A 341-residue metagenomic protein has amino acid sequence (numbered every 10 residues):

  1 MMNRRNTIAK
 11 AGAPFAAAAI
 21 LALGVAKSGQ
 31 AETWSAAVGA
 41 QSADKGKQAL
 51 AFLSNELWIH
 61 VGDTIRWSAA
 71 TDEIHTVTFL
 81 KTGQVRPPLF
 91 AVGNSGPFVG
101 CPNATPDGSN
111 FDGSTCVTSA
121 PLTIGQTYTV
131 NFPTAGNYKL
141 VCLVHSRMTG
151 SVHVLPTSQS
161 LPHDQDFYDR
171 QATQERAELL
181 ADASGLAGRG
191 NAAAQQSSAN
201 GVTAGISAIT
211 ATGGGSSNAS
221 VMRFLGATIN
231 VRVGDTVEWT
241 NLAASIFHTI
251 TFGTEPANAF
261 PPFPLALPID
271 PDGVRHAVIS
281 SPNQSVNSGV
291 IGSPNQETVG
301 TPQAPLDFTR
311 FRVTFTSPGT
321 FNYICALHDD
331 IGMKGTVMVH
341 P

Functional and structural regions predicted by a protein language model:
M1-M2, G24, S220: Intrinsically disordered, low-complexity regions enriched in serine, threonine, proline and polar/charged residues
N3-F15: Bacterial N-terminal signal peptides that target proteins for export
P14-G24: Bacterial N-terminal signal peptides
K27-P341: Extracytoplasmic copper-binding redox domains, predominantly the cupredoxin/blue-copper superfamily
